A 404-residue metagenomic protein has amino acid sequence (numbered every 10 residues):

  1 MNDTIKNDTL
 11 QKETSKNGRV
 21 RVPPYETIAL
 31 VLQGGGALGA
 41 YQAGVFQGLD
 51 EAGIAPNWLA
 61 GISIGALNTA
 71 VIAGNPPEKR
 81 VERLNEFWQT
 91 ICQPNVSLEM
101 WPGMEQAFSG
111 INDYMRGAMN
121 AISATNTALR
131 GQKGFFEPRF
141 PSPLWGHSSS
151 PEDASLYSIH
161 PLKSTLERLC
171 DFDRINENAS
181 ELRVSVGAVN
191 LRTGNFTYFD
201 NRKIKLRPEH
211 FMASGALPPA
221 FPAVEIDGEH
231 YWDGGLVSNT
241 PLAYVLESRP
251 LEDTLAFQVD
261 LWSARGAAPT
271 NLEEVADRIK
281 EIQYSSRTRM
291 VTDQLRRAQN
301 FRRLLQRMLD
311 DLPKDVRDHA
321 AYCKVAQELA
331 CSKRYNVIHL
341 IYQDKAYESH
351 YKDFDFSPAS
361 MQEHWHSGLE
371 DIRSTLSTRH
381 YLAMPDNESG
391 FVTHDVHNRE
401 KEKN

Functional and structural regions predicted by a protein language model:
M1-I62, A70-N404: Patatin-like phospholipase
